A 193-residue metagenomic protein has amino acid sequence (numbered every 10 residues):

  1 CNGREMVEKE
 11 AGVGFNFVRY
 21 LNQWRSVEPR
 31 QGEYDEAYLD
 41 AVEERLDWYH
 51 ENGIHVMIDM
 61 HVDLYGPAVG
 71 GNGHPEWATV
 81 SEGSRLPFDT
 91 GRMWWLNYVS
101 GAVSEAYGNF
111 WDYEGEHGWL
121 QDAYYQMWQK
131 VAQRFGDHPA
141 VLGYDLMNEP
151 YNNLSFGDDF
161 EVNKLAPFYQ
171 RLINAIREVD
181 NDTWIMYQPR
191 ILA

Functional and structural regions predicted by a protein language model:
C1-W184, P189-L192: Active-site mouth of glycoside hydrolases
